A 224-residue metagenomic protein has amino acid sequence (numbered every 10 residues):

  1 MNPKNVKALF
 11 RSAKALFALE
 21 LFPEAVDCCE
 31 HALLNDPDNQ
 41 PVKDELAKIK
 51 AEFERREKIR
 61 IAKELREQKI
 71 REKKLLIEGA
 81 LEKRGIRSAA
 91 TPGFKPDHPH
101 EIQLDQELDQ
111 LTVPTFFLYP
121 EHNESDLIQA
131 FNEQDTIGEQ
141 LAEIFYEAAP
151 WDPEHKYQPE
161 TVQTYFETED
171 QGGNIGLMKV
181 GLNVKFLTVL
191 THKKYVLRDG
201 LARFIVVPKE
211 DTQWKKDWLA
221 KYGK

Functional and structural regions predicted by a protein language model:
M1-K63: Alpha-helical protein-protein interaction scaffolds
S12, E24, P96, E121 (+7 more regions): Intrinsically disordered, low-complexity regions enriched in small/polar residues
I49-K83, R87-A89: Alpha-helical linker/edge segments of TPR/alpha-solenoid repeat scaffolds and analogous pre-/post-domain helices
E57, I128-A130, L219: Surface-exposed beta-strand edges and their flanking turn/coil or helix-capping segments
E78-H192: Non-catalytic interaction/regulatory modules that flank or connect domains
E169-K224: C-terminal interaction modules of eukaryotic adaptor/scaffold proteins
